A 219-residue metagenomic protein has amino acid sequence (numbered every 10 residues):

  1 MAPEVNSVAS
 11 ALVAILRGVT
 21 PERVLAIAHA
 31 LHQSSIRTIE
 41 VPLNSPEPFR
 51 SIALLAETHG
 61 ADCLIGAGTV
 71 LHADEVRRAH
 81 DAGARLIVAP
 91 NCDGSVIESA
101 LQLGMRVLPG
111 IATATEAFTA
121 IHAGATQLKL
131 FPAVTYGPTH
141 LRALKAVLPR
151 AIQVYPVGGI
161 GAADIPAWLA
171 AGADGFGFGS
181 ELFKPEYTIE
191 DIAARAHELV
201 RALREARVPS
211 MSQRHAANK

Functional and structural regions predicted by a protein language model:
M1-L86, C92, Q102-L103, A162 (+1 more regions): Conserved N-terminal beta1-alpha1 strand-loop-helix module at the mouth
H32-R37, H59-D62, D81-I87, Q102-L108 (+3 more regions): Glycine-enriched alpha-helix->loop->beta-strand junction motifs that scaffold or abut catalytic
L43, T69, P90-C92, I111-T113 (+3 more regions): Short secondary-structure boundary segments
H72-A82, T115-A123, I160-F176: Catalytic cores of alpha/beta
L86, P90-V96, K129-G137, A171-R195: Glycine-rich phosphate-binding active-site loops on the catalytic face of alpha/beta enzymes
P90-Y136: Histidine/lysine/aspartate-rich catalytic loop segments that bind and position anionic ligands
I111-A114, F118-K129, I152-Q153, G161 (+3 more regions): Catalytic alpha/beta core domains of metabolic enzymes, predominantly
V147, A151, I165-L169, L182 (+1 more regions): C-terminal output/effector regions of signal-responsive regulators
